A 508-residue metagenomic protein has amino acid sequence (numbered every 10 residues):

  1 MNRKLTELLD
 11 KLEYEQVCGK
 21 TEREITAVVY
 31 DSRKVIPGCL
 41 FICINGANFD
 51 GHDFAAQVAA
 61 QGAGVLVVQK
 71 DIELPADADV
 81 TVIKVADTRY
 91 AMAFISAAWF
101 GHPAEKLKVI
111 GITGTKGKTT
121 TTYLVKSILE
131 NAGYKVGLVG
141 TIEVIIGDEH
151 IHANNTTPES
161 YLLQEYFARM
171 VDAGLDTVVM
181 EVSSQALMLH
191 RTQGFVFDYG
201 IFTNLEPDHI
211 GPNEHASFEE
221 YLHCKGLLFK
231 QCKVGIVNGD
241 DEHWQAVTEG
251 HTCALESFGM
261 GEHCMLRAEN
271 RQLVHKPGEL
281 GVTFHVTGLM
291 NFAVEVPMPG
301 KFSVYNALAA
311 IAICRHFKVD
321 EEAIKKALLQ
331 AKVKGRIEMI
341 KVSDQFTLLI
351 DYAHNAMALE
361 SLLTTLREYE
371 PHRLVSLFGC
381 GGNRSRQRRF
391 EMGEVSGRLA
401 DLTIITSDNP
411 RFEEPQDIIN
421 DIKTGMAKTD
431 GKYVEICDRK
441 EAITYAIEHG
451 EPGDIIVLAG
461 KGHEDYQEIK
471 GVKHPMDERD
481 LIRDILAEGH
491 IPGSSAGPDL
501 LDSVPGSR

Functional and structural regions predicted by a protein language model:
M1-F94, K230, E242, C264 (+7 more regions): N-terminal leader/targeting and accessory segments in enzymes
M1-Q16, P37-L40, T252, L289 (+2 more regions): ATP-dependent carboxylate-amine ligase
L9-L12, M92-G235, G239, H243-H251 (+3 more regions): Phosphate-binding loop of NTP-binding sites
G46-N48, S184-Q185, E206-H209, D241-E242 (+3 more regions): Short glycine-rich anion-binding loops that position phosphate/pyrophosphate groups of nucleotides and phosphorylated
G51-G64, V82-D87, F197-T203, E219-H223 (+3 more regions): A short, gly/pro- and small-residue-rich
A55-A60, V171, Q193, R367: Non-catalytic positions within long, well-ordered alpha-helices that form the structural scaffold/packing of enzyme
I72-A78, A173, M188, D198-L348 (+3 more regions): Acidic, Mg2+-coordinating active-site environments of NTP-dependent enzymes
